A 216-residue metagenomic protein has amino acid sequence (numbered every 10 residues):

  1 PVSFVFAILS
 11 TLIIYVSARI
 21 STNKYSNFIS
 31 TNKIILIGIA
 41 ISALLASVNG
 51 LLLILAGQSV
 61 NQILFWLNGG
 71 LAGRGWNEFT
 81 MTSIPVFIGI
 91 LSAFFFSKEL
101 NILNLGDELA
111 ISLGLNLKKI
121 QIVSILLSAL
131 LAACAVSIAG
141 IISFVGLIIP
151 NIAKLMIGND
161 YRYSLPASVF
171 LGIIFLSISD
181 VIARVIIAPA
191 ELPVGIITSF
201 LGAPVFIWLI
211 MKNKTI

Functional and structural regions predicted by a protein language model:
P1-I216: Alpha-helical transmembrane segments in inner-membrane proteins
